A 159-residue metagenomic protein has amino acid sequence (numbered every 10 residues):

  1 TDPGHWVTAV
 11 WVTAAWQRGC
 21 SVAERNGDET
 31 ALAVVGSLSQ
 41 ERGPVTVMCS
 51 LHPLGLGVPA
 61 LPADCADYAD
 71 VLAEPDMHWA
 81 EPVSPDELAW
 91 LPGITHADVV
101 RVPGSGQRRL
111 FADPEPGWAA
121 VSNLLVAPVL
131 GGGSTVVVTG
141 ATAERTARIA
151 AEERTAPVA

Functional and structural regions predicted by a protein language model:
T1, T8-V12, W16-E41, T46-G55 (+3 more regions): Short beta-strand->loop structural element characteristic of the AMP-binding/adenylate-forming
T1-C20, G106-V126: Conserved AMP-binding/adenylate-forming
W16-Q17, V129-L130, A151: Anion (oxyanion) recognition and catalysis
A23, A97-R101, S122-N123: A generic local structural motif
A33-S105, A150, R154-A159: ANL superfamily adenylate-forming
S105, L110-F111, V137-A156: Compositionally biased, low-complexity linear motifs
A119-T139: C-terminal structured interaction module
